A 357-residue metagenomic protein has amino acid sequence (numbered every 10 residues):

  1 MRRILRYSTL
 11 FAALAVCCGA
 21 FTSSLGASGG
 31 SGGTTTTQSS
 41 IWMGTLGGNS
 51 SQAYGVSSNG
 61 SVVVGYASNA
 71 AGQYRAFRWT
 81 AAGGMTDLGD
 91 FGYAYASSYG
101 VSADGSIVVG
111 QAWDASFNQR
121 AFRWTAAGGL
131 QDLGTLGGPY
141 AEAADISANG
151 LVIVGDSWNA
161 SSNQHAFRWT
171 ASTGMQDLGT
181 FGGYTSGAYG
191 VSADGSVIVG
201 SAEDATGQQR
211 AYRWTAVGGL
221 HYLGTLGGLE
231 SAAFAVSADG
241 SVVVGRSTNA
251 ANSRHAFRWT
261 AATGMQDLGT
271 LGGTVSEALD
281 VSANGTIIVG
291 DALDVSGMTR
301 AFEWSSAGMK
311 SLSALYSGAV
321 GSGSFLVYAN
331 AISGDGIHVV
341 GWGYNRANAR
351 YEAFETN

Functional and structural regions predicted by a protein language model:
M1-F11: Bacterial N-terminal signal peptides that target proteins for export
I4-L5, F21-N357: Conserved "turn/edge" positions that cap or connect secondary-structure elements within repeat/scaffolded domains
T9-A20: Bacterial N-terminal signal peptides
